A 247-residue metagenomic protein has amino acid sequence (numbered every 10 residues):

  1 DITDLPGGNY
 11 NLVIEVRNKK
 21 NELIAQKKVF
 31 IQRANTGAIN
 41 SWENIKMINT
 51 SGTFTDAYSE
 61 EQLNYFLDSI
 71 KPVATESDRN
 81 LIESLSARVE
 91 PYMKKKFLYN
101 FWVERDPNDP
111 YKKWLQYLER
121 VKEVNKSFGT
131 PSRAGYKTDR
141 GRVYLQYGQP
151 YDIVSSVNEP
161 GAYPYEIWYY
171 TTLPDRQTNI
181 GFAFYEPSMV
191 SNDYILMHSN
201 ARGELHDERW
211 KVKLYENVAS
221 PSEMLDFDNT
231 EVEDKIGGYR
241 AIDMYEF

Functional and structural regions predicted by a protein language model:
D1, G8-V16: A short tyrosine-centered beta-strand micro-motif
T3-G7, Q26-A38, I45-F247: Residues within mature, well-folded domains
V16-N18, E186: Residue-level signal for short segments within beta-strands and strand-turn junctions of well-structured beta-sheet
K20-A25: Short, exposed coil/turn segments at beta-strand boundaries within extracellular/luminal domains
